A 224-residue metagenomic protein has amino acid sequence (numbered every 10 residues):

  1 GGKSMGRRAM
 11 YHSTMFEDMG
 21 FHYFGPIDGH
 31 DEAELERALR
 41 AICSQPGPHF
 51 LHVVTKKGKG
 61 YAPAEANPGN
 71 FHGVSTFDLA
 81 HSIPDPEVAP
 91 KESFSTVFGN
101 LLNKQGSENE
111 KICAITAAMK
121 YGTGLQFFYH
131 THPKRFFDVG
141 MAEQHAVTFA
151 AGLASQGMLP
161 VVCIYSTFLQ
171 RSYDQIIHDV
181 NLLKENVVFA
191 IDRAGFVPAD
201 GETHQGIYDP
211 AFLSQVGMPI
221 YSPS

Functional and structural regions predicted by a protein language model:
G1: Active-site cavity-forming subdomains of large catalytic enzyme subunits
R7-S13, F21-A38, C43-S224: Thiamine diphosphate
